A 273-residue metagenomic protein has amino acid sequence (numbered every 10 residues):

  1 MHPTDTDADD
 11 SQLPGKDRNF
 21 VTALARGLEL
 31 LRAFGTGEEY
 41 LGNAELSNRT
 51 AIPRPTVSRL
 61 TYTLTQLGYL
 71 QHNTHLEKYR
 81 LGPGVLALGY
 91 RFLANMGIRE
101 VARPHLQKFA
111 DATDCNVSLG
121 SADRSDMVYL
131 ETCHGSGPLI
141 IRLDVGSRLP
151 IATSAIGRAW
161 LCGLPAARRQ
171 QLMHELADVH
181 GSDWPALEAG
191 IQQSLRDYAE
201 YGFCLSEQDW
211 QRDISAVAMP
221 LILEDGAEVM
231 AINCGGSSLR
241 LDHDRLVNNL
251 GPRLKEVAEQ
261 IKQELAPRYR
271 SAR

Functional and structural regions predicted by a protein language model:
H2-D10, P138-W210: Short, solvent-exposed recognition segments
H2-E100, E259-P267: N-terminal helix-turn-helix
H75-E175: Amphipathic alpha-helical effector-binding/dimerization core of metabolite-sensing transcriptional regulators
R212, E228-R273: Juxtadomain coupling helices with adjacent low-complexity linkers
L221-E224: Sensor-regulatory modules in signal-transduction proteins
